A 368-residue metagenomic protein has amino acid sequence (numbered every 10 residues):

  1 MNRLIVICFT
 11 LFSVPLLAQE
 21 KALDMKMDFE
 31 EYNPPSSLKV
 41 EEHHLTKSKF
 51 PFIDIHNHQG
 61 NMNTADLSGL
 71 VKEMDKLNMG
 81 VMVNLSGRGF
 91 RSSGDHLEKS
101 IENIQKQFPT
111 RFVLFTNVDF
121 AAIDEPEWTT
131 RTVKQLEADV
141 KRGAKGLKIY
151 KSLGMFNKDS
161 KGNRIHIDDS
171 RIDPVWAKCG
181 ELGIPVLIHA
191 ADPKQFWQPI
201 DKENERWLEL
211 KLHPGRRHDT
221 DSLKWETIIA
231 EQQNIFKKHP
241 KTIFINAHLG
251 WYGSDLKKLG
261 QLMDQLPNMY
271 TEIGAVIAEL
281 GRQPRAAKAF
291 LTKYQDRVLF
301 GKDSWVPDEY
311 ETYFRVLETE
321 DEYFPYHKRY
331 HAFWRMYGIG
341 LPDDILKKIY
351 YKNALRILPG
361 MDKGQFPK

Functional and structural regions predicted by a protein language model:
F9-A18: Hydrophobic h-region of N-terminal signal peptides that target proteins for export in Gram-negative bacteria
Q19-T110: An N-terminally biased module of ancient metal coordination in phosphate/nucleic-acid-related enzymes
E20-L23, V40-H43, H96-G215: Active-site gating/metal-coordination segments in enzymes
L23-E31, K49, K194-T220, P267-Y270 (+1 more regions): Active-site gating loops and adjacent loop-to-helix segments of metal-dependent hydrolytic enzymes
S37-V40, A65-L70, S93-I104, R131-Q135 (+3 more regions): Alpha-helical scaffolding within the catalytic cores of extracellular/periplasmic polymer-degrading hydrolases
I53-N57, V81-L85, F112-N117, L147-I149 (+4 more regions): Hydrophobic faces of well-ordered beta-strands that scaffold small-molecule active sites in alpha/beta enzyme cores
Q59-L67, G87-L97, A121-T130, N157 (+4 more regions): Acidic-and-aromatic substrate-binding clefts and catalytic sites of carbohydrate-active enzymes
N63-T64, T220, E226-K368: H/E-rich (His + Asp/Glu) clusters that bind or coordinate divalent metals
